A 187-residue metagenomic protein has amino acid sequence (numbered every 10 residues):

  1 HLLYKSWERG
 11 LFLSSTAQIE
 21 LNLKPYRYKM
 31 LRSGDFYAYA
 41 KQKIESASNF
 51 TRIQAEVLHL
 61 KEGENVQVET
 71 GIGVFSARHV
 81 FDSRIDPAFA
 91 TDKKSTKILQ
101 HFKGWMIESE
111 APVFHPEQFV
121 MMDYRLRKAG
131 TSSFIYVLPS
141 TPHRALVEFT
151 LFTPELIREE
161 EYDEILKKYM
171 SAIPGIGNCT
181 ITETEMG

Functional and structural regions predicted by a protein language model:
L2-A55, L60-E62: A conserved beta-strand/loop capping segment in the N-terminal third of enzymes that catalyze redox or closely related
L2-E8, M122-S133, T184-G187: Phosphate-binding glycine-rich loops and adjacent basic patches that engage nucleotide phosphates, nucleic-acid
K43-G177: Predominantly flavin-linked oxidoreductase catalytic cores and closely associated redox partners
G175-G187: Flavin (FAD/FMN) cofactor-binding core of flavoprotein oxidoreductases
